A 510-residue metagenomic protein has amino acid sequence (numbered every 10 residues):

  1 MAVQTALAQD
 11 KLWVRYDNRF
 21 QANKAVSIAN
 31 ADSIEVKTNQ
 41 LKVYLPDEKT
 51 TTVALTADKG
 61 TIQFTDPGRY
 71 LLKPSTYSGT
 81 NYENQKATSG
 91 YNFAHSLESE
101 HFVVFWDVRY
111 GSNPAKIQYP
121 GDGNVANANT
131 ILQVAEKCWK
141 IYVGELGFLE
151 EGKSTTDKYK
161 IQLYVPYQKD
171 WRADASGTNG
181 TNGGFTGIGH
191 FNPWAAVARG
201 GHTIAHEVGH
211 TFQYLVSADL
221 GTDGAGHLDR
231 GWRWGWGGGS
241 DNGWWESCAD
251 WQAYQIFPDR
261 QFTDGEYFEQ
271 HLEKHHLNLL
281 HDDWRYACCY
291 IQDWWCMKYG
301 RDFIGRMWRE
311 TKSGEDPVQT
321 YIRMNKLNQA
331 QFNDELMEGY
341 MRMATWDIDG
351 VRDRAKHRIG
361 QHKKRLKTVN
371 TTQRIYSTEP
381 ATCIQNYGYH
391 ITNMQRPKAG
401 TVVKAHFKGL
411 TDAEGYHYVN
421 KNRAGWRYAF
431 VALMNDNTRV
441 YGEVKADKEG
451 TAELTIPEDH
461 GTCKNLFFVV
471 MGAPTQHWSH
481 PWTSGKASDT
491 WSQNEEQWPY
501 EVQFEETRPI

Functional and structural regions predicted by a protein language model:
M1-K11: Bacterial Sec-dependent N-terminal signal peptides
Q9-L72: Compositionally biased alpha-helical segments
Y70-F102, W106-T186, N192-V208, F212-T222 (+2 more regions): Zn2+-dependent metallopeptidase catalytic core
Q118-T130, F191-R199, R233-G239, K274-D282 (+1 more regions): Second-shell loop/turn segments in exported
V143-I161, L220-H227, G238-N242, F262-F268 (+2 more regions): Surface-exposed patches in mature extracellular/periplasmic domains of secreted proteins
T186-Q261, A287: Zinc-dependent metallopeptidase catalytic helix centered on the HExxH motif and its immediate flanking segment
E269-D349: Active-site-proximal alpha-helical
G314-I510: Beta/coil-rich, acidic/histidine-enriched accessory regions frequently appended to metallopeptidases
